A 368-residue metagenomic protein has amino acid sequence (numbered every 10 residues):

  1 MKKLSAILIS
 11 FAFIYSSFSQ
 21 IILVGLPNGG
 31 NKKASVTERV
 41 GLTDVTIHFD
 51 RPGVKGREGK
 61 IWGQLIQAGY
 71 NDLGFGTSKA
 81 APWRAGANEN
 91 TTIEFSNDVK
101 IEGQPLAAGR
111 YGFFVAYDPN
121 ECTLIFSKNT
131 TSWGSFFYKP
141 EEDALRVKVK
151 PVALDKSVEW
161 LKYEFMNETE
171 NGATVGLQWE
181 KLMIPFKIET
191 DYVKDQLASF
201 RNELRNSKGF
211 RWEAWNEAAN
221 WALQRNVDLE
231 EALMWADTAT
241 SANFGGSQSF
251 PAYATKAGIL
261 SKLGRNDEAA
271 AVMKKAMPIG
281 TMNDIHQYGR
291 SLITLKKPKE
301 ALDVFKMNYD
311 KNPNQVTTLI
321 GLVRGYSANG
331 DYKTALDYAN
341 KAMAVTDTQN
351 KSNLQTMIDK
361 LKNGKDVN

Functional and structural regions predicted by a protein language model:
M1-L23: Bacterial Sec-dependent N-terminal signal peptides
Q20-G29, V367: Cleaved targeting-peptide boundary
P27-K55: N-terminal targeting signals for Sec/Tat export/insertion, comprising classic cleavable signal peptides
H48-A108, F114-A214: Extended, well-structured beta-strand/loop surface patches that form recognition or cofactor-anchoring regions within
L65-S78, L295, G325, M357-L361: Membrane-interacting alpha-helical segments
E213-T238, A242-P313, T317-T318, R324: Alpha-helical adaptor scaffolds
S327-G330, L336: N-terminal hydrophobic/helix-forming segments and targeting peptides
L336-N368: Terminal, low-structured helical/coil segments at or just beyond the last alpha-helical repeat
